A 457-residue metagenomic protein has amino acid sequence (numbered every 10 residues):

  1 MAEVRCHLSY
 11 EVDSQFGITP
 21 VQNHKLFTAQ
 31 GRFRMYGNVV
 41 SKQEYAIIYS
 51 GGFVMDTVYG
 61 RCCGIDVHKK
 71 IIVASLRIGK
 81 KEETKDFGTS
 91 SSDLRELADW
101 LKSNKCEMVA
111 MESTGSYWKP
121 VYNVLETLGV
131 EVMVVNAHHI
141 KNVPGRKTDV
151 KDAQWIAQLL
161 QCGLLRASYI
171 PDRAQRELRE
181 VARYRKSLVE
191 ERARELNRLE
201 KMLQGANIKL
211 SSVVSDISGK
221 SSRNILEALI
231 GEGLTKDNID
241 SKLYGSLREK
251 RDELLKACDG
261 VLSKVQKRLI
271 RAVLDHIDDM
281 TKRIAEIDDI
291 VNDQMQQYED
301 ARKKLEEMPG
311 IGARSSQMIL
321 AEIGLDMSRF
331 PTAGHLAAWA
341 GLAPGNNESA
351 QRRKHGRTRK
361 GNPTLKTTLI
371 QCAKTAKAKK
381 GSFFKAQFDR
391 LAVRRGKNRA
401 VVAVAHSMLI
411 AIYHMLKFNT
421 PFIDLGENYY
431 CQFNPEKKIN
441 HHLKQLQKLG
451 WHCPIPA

Functional and structural regions predicted by a protein language model:
A2-A457: A detector of single, family-specific signature residues that are central to catalytic or substrate-handling motifs
